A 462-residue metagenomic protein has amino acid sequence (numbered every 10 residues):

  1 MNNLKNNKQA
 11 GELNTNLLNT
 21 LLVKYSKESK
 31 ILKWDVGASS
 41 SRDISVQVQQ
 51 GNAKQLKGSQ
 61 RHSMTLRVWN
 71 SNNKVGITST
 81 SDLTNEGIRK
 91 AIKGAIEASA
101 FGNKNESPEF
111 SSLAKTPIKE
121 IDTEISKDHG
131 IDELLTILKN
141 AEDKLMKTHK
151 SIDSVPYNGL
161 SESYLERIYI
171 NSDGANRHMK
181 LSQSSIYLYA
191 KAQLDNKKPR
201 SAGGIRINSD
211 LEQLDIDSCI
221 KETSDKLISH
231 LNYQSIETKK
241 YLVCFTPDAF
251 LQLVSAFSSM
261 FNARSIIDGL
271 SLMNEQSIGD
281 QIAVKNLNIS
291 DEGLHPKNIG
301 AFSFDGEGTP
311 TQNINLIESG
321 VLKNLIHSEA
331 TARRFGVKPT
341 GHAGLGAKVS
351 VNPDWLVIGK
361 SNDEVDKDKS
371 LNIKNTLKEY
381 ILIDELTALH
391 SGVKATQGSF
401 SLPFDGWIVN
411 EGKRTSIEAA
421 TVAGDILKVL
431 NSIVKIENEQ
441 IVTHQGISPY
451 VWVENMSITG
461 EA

Functional and structural regions predicted by a protein language model:
M1-F302, T309, E318-V321, N410 (+2 more regions): Active-site bordering "gate/hinge" segments that shape substrate access to catalytic or cofactor-binding pockets
I118, S277-A462: Dual-mode signal for accessory low-complexity, basic/Gly-rich regions
